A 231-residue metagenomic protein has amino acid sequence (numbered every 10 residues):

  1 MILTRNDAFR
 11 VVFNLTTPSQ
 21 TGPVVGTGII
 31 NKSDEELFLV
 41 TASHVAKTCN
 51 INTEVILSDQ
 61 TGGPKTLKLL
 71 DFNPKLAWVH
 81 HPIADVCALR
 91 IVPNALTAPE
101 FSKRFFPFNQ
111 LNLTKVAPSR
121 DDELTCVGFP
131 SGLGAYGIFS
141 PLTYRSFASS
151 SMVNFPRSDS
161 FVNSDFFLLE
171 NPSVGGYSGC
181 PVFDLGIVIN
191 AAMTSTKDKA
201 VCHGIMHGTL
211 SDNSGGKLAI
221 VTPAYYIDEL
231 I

Functional and structural regions predicted by a protein language model:
I2-L70, T114-V116, F147, S151 (+3 more regions): Catalytic histidine site
P18-S19, R90-L96, F108-T114, E170-G175: A structural micro-motif recognizing beta-strand termini and the immediately following turn/loop segments
G28, L37, T41, L89 (+7 more regions): Terminal peptide-recognition signature
H80-K103: Ordered, amphipathic secondary-structure segments that act as subunit-interaction surfaces in large macromolecular
A98-P99, Y136-L142, N154-S164: Gly/Ser-enriched beta-turn/beta-hairpin loop segments
E100-Q110, S164: Short, structured beta-strand/loop micro-motifs enriched in basic residues and often containing a Trp
P107-G137: Short glycine/Trp-rich loop-beta-loop segment that forms part of the substrate-binding cleft
F166, E170-I205: Catalytic nucleophile loop of clan PA
